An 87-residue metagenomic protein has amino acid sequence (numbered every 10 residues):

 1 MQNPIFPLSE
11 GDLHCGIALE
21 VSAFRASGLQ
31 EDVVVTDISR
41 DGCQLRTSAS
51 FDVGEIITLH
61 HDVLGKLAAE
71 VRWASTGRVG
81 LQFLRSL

Functional and structural regions predicted by a protein language model:
M1-L87: Structured alpha-helical
